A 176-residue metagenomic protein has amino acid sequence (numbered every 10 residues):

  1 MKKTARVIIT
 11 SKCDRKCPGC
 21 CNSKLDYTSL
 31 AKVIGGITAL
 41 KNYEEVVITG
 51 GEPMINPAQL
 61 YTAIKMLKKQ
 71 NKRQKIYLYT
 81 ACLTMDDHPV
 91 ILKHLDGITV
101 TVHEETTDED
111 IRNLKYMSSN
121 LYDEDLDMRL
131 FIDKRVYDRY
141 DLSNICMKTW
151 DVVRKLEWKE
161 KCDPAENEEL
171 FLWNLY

Functional and structural regions predicted by a protein language model:
M1-K32: Canonical Radical SAM [4Fe-4S] cluster-binding loop centered on the CxxxCxxC motif and its immediate flanking residues
N22-T28, N42-N56, K72-D86, L95-L114 (+2 more regions): Core AdoMet radical
K32-G36, M85-H88: Short acidic active-site motifs
I34, L60-K65, L114-S118: Generic structural signal for well-ordered alpha-helices, preferentially at hydrophobic/aromatic core positions
G36-K41, I91: Leucine-rich repeat
L60-A63, M85-L92: Distinct, well-ordered alpha-helical segments
L92-I98, N144-I145: Glycine-enriched alpha-helix->loop->beta-strand junction motifs that scaffold or abut catalytic
Y122-Y176: Auxiliary Fe-S-binding modules of radical SAM enzymes
